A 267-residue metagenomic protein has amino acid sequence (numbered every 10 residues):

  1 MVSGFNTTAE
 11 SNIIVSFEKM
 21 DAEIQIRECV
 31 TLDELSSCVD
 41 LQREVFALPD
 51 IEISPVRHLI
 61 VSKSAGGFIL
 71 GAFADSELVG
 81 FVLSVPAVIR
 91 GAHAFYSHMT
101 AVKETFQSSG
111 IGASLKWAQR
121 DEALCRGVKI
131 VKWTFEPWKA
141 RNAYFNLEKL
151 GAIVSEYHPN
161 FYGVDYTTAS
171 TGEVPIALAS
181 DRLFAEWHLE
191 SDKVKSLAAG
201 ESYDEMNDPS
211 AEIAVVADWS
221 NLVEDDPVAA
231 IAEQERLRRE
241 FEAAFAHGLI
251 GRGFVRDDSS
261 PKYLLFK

Functional and structural regions predicted by a protein language model:
M1-K19, T31, R126-V128, F145-L150 (+1 more regions): Intrinsically disordered, low-complexity, positively biased terminal segments
I24-E104, G253-D257: A conserved beta-strand-loop-helix scaffold within acyl/acetyltransferase catalytic domains
S37, N142, R236: Charged catalytic carboxylate motif
Q42, S97, K116-Q119, N146: Polar/charged side chains located within well-ordered beta-strands of beta-rich proteins
A101, F135-P137, W187-L189: Short, structured patches in soluble enzyme cores that scaffold and shape functional sites
K103-T105, E136, V216: Residue-level recognition of the GNAT/N-acetyltransferase active site
F106, G110-A118: Conserved acetyl-CoA pyrophosphate-binding loop and the N-cap/start of the following alpha-helix in GNAT-like
A123-E136: Conserved GNAT acetyl-CoA-binding A-motif
